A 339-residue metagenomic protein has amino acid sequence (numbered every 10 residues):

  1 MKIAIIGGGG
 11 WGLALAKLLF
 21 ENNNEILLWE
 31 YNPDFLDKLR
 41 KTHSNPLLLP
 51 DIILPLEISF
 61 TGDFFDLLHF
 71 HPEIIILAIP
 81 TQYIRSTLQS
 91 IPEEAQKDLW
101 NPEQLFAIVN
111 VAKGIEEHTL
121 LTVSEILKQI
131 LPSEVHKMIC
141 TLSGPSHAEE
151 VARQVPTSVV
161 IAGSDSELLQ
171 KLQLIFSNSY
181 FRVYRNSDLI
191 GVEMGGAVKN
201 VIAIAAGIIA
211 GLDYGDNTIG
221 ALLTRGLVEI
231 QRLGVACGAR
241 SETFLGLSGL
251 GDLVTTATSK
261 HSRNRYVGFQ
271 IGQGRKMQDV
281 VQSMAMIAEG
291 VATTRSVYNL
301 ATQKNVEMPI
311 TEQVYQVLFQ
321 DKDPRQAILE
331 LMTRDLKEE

Functional and structural regions predicted by a protein language model:
M1-I52, I58-F65, I74: NAD(P)+-binding Rossmann beta1-loop-alpha1 motif at the extreme N-terminus of oxidoreductases
I52-F60, Q104, V135-M138, S179-F181 (+1 more regions): A short helix-to-beta-strand connector/capping loop
F60-Q154, L172: Rossmann-like NAD(P)(H) cofactor-binding subdomain of soluble oxidoreductases
E94-A95, I126-M138, P156-I204, I208-T243: Internal alpha-helical scaffold of NAD(P)-dependent oxidoreductase catalytic cores
A206-G207, V235-L245, L253-E339: NAD(P)-dependent Rossmann-like dehydrogenase/reductase catalytic/cofactor-binding core
